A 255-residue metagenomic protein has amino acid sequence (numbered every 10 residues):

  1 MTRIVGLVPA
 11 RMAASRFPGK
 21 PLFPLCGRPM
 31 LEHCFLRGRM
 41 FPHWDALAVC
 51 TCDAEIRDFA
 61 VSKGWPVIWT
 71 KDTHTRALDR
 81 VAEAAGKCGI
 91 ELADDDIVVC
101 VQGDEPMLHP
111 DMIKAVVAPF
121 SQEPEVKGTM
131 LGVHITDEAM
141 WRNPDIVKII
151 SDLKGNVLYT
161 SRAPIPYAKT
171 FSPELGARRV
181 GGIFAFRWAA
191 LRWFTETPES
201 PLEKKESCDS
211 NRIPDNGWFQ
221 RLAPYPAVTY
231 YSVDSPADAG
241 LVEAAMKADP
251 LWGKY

Functional and structural regions predicted by a protein language model:
R3-T51: N-terminal glycine-rich phosphate-binding loop and ensuing alpha1 helix
G6, A46-V49, V98, G128-T129 (+2 more regions): Hydrophobic/aromatic residues located in beta-strands of well-ordered beta-sheets within soluble catalytic
W44, A93-D95, E123-V126, W218: Short, high-confidence coil segments that cap the C-terminus of an alpha-helix and link into the following beta-strand
A48, A54-A118: Short phosphate-binding loop-to-helix
T51-C52, G103, L108, F186 (+2 more regions): A conserved hydrophobic position in a structured secondary element of the catalytic/binding core that shapes
L108-S200: Conserved core of the sugar-phosphate nucleotidyltransferase
L175-Y255: Conserved alpha/beta core of the MobA/IspD/sugar-nucleotide pyrophosphorylase nucleotidyltransferase superfamily
